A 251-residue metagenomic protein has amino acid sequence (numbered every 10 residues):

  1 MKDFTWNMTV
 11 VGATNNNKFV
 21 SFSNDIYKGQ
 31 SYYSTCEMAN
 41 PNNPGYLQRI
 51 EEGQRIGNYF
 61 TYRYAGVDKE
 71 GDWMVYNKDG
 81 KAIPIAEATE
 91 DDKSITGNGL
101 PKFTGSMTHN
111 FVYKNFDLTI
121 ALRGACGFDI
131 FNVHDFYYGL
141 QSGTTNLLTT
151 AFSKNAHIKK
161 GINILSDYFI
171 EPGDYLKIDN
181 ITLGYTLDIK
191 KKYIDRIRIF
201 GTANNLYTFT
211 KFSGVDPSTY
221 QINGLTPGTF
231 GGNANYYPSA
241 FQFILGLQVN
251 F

Functional and structural regions predicted by a protein language model:
M1-N98, N204-L206, K211-G214: Conserved small-residue
F4, P101-G105, I170, D174-D179 (+2 more regions): Residues that define the transmembrane beta-barrel architecture of outer-membrane proteins
N7-T9, S106-T108, N180-G184, I244-G246: Membrane-embedded beta-strand positions in outer-membrane beta-barrel channels/transporters
M8-V10, I120, I199-G201, L247: Membrane-embedded beta-strand positions of outer-membrane beta-barrel proteins
S34-F60, A65, L148, F152 (+2 more regions): C-terminal beta-signal and terminal closure region of outer-membrane beta-barrel proteins
R49, S94-N98, F169-D174, G232-Y236: Outer-membrane beta-barrel domain signature
N115-L118, K190-K191: Repeated loop/turn-to-beta-strand initiation elements of outer-membrane beta-barrel proteins
R123-L206, K211, S218, I222 (+1 more regions): Extracytoplasmic gating/loop element in the C-terminal half of outer-membrane beta-barrel translocons and assembly
